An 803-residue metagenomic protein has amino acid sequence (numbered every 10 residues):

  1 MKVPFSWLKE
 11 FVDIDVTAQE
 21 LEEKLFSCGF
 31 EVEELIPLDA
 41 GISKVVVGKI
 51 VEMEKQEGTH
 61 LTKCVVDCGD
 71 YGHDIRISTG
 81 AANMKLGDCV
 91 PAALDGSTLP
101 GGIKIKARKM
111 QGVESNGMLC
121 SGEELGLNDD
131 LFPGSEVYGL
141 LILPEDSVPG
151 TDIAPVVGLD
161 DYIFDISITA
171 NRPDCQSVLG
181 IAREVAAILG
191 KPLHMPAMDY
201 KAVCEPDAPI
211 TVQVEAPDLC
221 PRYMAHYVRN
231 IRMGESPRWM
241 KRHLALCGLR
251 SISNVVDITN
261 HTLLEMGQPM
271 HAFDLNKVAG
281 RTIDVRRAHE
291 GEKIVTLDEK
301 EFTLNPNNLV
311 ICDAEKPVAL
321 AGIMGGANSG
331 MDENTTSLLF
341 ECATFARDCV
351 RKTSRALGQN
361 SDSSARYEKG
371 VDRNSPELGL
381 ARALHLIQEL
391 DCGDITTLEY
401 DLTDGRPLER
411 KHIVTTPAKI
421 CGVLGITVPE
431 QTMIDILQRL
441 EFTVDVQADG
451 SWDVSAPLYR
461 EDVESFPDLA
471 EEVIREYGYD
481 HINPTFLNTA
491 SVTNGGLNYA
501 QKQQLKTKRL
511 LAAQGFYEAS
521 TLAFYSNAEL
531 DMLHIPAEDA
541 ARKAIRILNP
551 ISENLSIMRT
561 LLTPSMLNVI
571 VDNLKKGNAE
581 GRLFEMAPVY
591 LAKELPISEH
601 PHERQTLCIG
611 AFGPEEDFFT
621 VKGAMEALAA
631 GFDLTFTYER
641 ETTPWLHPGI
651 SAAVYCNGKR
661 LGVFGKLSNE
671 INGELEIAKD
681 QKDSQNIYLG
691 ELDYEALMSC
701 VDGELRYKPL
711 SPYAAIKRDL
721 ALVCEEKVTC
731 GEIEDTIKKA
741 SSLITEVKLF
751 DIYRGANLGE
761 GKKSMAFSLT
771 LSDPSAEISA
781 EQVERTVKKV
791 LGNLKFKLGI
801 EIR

Functional and structural regions predicted by a protein language model:
M1-A202, P206, L339, G358 (+5 more regions): Phosphate-backbone binding interfaces of nucleic-acid-interacting proteins
K2, E20, Q438-F442, D462 (+4 more regions): A carboxyl-terminal module marker
F5, E23, M53-K55, L189 (+2 more regions): Glycine/proline-enriched, intrinsically flexible loops and inter-domain linkers
E33, V47-S78, L246, T259-N328: Conserved mixed alpha/beta core segments that line enzyme active sites in large multi-domain catalysts
D39-S43, Y200-A202, S455, S491-V492 (+4 more regions): Beta-rich nucleic-acid/ligand-interaction surfaces
E114-D130, S135-L140, A154, Y162 (+4 more regions): Mobile "lid/hinge" segments at catalytic clefts and subdomain interfaces of large enzymes
V185, L189-V214, D391-I420: Terminal amphipathic helices with adjacent charged low-complexity linkers/tails
I413-A579, R718, T770-P774, Q782-R803: Extended, well-folded interaction surfaces typified by the phenylalanyl-tRNA synthetase beta subunit core
